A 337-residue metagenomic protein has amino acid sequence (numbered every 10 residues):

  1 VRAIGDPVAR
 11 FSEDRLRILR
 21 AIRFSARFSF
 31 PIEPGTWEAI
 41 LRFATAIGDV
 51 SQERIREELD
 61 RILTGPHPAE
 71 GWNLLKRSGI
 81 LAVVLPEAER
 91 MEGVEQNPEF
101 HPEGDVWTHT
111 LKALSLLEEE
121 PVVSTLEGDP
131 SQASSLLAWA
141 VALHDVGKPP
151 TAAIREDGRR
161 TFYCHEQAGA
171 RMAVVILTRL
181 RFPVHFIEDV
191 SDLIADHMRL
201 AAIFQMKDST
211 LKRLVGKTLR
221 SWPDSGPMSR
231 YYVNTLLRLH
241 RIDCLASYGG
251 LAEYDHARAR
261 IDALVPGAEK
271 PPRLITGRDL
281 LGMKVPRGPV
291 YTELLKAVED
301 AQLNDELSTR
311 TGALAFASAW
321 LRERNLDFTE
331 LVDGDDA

Functional and structural regions predicted by a protein language model:
V1-P7, L111-P121, L211-P223, I275-L281: Short amphipathic alpha-helical segments and their helix-coil junctions
V1-W139, V146-H185, G288-Q302, E306-A319 (+1 more regions): Glycine- and charge-enriched loop/helix tracts that form the active or gating conduit in phosphate/cation-handling
E38, G48-Q52, A152-A153, D243 (+2 more regions): A short alpha-helix capping/helix-coil boundary motif
V94-P102, L126-D129, F182-L251, P266: Histidine/acidic-rich helix-loop-helix segments that form or flank divalent-metal centers in metalloenzyme catalytic
E118, V122, A142, G147 (+11 more regions): Hydrophobic alpha-helix feature that most strongly marks membrane-spanning transmembrane helices and their immediate
S134-A138, L143, S191, Y231-L239 (+2 more regions): Active-site lining segments that contact anionic ligands and/or coordinate catalytic metals
F204, C244-A337: Terminal helices and disordered tails flanking the catalytic cores of nucleotide-processing hydrolases
